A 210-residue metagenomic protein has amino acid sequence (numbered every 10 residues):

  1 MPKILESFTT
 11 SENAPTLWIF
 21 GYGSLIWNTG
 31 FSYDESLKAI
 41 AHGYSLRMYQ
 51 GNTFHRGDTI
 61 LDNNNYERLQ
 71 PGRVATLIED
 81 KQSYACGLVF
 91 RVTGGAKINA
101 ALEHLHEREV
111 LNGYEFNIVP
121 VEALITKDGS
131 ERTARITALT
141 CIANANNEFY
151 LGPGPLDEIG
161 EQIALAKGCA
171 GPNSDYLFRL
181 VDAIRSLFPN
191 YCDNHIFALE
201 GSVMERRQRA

Functional and structural regions predicted by a protein language model:
M1-A210: A glycine-rich, hydrophobic/aromatic-adjacent loop/helix-cap motif
